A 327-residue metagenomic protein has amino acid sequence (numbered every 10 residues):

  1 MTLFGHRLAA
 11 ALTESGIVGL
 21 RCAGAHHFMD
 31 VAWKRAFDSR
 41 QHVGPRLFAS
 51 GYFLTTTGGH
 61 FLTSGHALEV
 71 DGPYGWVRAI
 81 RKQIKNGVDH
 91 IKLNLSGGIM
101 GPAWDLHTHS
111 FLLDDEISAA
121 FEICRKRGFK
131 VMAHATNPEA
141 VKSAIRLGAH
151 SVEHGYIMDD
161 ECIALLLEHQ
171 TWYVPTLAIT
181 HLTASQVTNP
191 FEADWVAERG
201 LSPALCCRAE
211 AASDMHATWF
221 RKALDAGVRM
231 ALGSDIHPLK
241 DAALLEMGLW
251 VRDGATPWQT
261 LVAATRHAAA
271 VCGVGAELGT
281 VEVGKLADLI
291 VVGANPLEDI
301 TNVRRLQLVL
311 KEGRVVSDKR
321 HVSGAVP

Functional and structural regions predicted by a protein language model:
M1, T57-P73, G101-F111, E198-R208: Acidic/histidine-rich helix-loop elements that form or flank divalent-metal/phosphate-binding sites at the catalytic
M1-V43, L68-K92, E122: Alpha-helical scaffold segments that flank or form the walls of functional sites
G16, L47, G87, I91 (+11 more regions): Divalent metal-coordination and catalytic microenvironments
D30-T56, W172-V174, T180-L182: Glycine-rich, aromatic-flanked loop segments that form ligand/cofactor-binding clefts across common enzyme folds
A32, Y74-Y173, V187-V196, A209-R229 (+2 more regions): Histidine/acidic residue-rich metal-binding segments in metalloenzymes
F48-H66, I117-S118: N-terminal small/glycine-rich loop or linker at the start of catalytic domains across soluble metabolic enzymes
K126, K130, D194-A204, E210-N295: His/Asp/Glu-enriched, well-ordered alpha-helical/loop segment that forms or immediately abuts the divalent-metal
A264-R266, A270, V283-V326: C-terminal cap of metal-dependent C-N hydrolases
